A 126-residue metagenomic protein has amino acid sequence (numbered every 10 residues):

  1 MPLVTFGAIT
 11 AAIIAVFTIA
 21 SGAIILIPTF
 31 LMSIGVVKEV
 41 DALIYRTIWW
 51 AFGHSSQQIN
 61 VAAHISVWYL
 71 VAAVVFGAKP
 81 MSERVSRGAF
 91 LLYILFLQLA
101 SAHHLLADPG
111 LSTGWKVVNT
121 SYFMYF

Functional and structural regions predicted by a protein language model:
M1-F126: Membrane-embedded and interfacial regions of multi-pass energy-transducing membrane proteins
